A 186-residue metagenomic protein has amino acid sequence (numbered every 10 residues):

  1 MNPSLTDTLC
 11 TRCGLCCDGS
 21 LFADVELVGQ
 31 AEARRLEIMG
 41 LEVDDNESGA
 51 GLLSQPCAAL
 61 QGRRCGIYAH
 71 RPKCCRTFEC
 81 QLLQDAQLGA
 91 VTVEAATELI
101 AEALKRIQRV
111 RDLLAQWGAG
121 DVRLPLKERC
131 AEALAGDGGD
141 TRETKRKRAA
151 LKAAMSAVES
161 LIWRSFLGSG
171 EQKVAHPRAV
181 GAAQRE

Functional and structural regions predicted by a protein language model:
M1-E186: Hydrophobic scaffolds flanking metal-cofactor catalytic centers in soluble metalloenzymes
